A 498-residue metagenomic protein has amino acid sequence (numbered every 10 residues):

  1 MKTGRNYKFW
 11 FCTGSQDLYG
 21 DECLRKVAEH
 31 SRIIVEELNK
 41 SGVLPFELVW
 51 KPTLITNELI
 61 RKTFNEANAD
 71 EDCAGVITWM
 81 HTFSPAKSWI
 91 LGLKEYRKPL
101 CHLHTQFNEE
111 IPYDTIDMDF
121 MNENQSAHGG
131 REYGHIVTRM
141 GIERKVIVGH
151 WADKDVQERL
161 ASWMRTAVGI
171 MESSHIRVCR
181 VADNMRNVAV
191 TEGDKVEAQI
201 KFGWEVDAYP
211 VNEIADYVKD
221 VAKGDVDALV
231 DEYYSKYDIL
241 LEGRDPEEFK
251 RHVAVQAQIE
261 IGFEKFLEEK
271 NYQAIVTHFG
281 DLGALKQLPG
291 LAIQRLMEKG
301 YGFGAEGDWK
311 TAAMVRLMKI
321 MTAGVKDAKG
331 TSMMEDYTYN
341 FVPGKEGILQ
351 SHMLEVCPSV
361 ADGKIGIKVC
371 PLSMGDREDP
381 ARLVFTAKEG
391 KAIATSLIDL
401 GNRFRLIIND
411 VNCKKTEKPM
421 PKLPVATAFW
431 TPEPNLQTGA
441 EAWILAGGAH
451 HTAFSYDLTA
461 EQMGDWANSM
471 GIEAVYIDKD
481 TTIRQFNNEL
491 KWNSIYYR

Functional and structural regions predicted by a protein language model:
T3-K26, H175-N184: Short beta-strand segments enriched in small/hydrophobic residues
R25-S41: Short catalytic helix/loop segments, enriched in acidic residues and glycine and frequently bearing histidine
F46-E47, H104, E109-R244: Cap/lid and interdomain-hinge subdomains that line or gate substrate/regulatory clefts in soluble alpha/beta enzymes
I60-C73, I90-G92, E260-E269: Short, well-structured alpha-helical segments in soluble
C73-F83, C101-L103, Y272-T277: Periplasmic-binding protein-like
D231-E232, K236-G324: Long, internal scaffold/assembly segments composed of regular secondary structure
G300-V425: C-terminal catalytic subdomain
D376-R498: Extended hydrophobic packing segments that form well-structured cores
